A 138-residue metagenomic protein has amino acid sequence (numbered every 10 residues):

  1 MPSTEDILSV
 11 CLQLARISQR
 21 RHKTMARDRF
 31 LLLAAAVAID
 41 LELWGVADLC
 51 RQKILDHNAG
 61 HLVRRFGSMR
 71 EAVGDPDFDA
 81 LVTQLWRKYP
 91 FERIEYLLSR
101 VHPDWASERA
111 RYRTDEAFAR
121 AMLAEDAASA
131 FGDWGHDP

Functional and structural regions predicted by a protein language model:
M1-D6, V10, D56-P138: Intrinsically disordered, low-complexity, charge-biased linker/tail regions
Q13, L33, L49-K53: "A position-specific structural signal for the A-helix of alpha-solenoid helical repeats
T24-M25, W44: TPR-repeat structural position
R29, G45-V46, R65-G67: Alpha-solenoid helical repeat scaffolds
L31-L32, A38, R51, V82: Inward-facing hydrophobic residues that define packing positions of alpha-helical scaffold repeats
